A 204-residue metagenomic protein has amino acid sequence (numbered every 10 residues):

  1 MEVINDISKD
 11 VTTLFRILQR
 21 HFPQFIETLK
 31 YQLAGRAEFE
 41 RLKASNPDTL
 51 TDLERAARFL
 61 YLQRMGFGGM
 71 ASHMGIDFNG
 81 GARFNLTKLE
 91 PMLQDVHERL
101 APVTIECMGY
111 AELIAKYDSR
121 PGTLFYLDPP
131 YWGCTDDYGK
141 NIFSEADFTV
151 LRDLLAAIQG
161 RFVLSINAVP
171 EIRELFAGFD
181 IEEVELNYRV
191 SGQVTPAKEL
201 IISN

Functional and structural regions predicted by a protein language model:
E2-D6: Conserved SAM-binding motif I beta-strand of class I
K9, Q19-Y126, P130-D136, V150-D153 (+3 more regions): SAM-dependent nucleic-acid methyltransferase catalytic core
T12: Short alpha-helix immediately C-terminal to the canonical SAM-binding loop
F15: Conserved SAM-binding loop
D136-I142: Glycine/threonine-rich flexible loop motifs
S144-N204: Long, positively charged, glycine-interspersed low-complexity recognition regions
